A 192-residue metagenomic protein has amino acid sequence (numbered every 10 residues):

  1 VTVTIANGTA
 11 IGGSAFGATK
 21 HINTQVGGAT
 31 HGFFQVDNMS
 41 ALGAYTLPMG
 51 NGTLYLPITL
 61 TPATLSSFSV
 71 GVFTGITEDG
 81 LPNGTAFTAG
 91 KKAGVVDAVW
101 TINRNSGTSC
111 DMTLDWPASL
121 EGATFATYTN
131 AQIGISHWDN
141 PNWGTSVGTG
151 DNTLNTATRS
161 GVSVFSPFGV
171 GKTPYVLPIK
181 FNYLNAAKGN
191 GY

Functional and structural regions predicted by a protein language model:
V1-S146, S163-Y175: Self-processing/autoproteolytic domain segments and adjacent N-terminal interaction modules in large, modular
G134-S136, L154-N155, Y183: Functionally constrained cores in energy, signaling, and assembly domains
S136, G148-G150, A186: Small-side-chain structural scaffolding
P141-A157: Short, surface-exposed terminal/edge motifs of secreted or surface/virion proteins that either
L154-T156, G189-Y192: Solvent-exposed, conformationally flexible loop/turn segments
R159-G161: Short, flexible loop/turn segments at beta-strand junctions in immunoglobulin-like and fibronectin type III
G169-N190: Residue-level detector of functionally pivotal "anchor" positions at catalytic/ligand-binding pockets or at interdomain
